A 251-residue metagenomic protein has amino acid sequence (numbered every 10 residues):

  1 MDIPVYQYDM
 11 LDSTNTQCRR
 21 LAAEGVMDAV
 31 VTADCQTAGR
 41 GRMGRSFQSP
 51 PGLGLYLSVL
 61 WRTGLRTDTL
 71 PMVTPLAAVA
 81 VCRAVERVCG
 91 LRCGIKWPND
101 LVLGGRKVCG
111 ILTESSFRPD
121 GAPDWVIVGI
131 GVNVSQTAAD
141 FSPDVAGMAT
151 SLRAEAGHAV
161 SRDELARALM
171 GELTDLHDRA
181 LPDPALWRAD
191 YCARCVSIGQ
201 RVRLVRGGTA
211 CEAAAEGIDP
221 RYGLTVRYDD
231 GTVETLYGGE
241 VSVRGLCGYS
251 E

Functional and structural regions predicted by a protein language model:
M1-G90, K107-C109, F117, V160 (+2 more regions): N-terminal lobe of the biotin/lipoate ligase/transferase fold
D9, I95-W97: Short loop/edge segments at beta-strand edges and connector loops that shape dinucleotide/nucleotide cofactor-binding
G25-V26, G52, K96, A122 (+1 more regions): A generic fold-level signal
T67-C93, L103-E251: Long, positively charged amphipathic alpha-helical accessory segments at protein N-termini or as interdomain linkers
D100: Conserved active-site carboxylates
